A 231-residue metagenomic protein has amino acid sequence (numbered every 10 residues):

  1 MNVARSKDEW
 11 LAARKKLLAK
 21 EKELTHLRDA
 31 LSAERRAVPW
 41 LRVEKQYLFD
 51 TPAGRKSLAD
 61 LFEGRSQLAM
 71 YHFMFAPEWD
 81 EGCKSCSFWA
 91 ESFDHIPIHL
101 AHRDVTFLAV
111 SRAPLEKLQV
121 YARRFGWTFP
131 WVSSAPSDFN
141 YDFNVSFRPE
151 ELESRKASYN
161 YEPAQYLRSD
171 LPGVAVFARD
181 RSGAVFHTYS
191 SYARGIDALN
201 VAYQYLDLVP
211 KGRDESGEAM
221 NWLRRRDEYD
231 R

Functional and structural regions predicted by a protein language model:
M1-L68, F73-R103, V120-R124, P130 (+1 more regions): Non-globular targeting/processing and membrane-anchoring segments
Y71-H72, F107-A113, L118, S134: Short His-Asn-centered micro-motif
